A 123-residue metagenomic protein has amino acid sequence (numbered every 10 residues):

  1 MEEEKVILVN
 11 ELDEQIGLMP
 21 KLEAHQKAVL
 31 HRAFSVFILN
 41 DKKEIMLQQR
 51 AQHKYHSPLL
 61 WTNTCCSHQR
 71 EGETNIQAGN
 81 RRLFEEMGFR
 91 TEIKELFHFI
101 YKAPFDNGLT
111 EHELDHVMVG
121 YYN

Functional and structural regions predicted by a protein language model:
M1, V6-V9, I76-R82, A103-F105: A broad, low-specificity signal for short, low-complexity segments enriched in glycine/proline and polar/charged
M1-S35, D41-K42: Acidic, metal-coordinating catalytic segment for phosphate/diphosphate chemistry, firing primarily on the Nudix
E4, R32-F34, C65, E95 (+1 more regions): Residues that flank catalytic or metal-binding motifs in active/ligand-binding sites
V9, F37, T64, L96 (+1 more regions): Residues in well-ordered beta-strands of folded domains
L12-L18, H25-Q26, S57, W61 (+3 more regions): Glycine-rich, flexible loop/turn motifs
E23-F34, N40-R81, E85: Conserved Nudix-box catalytic region and its N-terminal flanking loop in Nudix hydrolases and closely related
F84-N123: Active-site segment of metal-dependent pyrophosphate-handling enzymes, primarily the Nudix hydrolase catalytic core
